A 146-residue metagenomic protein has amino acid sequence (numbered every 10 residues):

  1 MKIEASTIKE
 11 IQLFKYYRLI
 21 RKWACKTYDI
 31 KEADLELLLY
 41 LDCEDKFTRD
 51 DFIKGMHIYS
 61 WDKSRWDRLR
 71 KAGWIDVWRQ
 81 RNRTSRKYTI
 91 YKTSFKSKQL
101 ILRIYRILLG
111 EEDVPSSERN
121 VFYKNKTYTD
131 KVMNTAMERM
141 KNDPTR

Functional and structural regions predicted by a protein language model:
E4-E36: Short alpha-helical segments that sit at the start of domains
T27-K31, Q80-R106: Short, cationic-aromatic polyanion-contact patches
C43-M56: Short acidic, hydrophobic short linear motifs in intrinsically disordered regions
K54-Y59, R81: A short, basic/aromatic helix-end/turn motif that makes direct DNA contacts
H57-A72: Short amphipathic alpha-helical interaction segments
R70-R83: A short, conserved structural fragment
F95-Y128: Short, amphipathic alpha-helical interaction segments positioned at domain boundaries
S116-R146: Terminal interaction helix/tail motif
